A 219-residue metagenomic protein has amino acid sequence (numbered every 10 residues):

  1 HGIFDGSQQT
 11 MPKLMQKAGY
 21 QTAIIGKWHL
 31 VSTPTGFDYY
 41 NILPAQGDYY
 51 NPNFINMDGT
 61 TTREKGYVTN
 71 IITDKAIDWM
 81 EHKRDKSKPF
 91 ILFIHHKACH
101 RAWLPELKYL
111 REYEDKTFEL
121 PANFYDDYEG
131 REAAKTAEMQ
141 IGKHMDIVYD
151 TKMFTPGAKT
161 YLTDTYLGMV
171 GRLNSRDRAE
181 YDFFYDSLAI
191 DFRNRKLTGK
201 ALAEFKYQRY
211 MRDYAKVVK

Functional and structural regions predicted by a protein language model:
H1-K219: Formylglycine-dependent sulfatase
